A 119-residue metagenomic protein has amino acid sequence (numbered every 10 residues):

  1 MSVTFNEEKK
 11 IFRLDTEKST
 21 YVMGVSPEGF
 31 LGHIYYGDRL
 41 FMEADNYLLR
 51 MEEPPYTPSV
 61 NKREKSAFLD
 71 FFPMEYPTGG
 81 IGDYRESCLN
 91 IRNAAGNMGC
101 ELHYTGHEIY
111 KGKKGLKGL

Functional and structural regions predicted by a protein language model:
M1-L119: N-terminal accessory beta-strand-rich subdomains and adjacent acidic, glycine-rich linkers that precede catalytic cores
